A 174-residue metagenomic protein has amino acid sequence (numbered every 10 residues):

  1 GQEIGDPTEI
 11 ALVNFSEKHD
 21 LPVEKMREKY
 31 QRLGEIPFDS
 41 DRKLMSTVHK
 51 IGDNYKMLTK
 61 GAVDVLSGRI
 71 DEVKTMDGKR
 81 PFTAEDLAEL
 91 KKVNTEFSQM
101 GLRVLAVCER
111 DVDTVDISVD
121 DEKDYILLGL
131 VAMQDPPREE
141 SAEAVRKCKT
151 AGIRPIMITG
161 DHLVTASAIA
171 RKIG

Functional and structural regions predicted by a protein language model:
G1-L127, M133, R146-K147, P155-G174: Cytosolic catalytic regions of ATP/NTP-dependent phosphoryl-transfer enzymes
P137-K147: The conserved cystathionine-beta-synthase
